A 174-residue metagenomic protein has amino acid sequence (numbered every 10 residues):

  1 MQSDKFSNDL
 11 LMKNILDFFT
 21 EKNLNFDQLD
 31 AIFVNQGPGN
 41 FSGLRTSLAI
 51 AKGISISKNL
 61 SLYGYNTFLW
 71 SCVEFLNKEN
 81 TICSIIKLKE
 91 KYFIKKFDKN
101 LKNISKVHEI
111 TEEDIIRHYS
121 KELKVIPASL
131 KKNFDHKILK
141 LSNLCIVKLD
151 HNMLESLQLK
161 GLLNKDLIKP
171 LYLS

Functional and structural regions predicted by a protein language model:
M1-Q36, E109, P127: N-terminal beta-alpha supersecondary unit
S7, S42-R45, L173-S174: Generic, ordered loop/turn and secondary-structure boundary motif
I15, I50-I54, C72: Buried hydrophobic packing segments
F18-E21, S57, K160: Change "in soluble alpha/beta enzymes" to "in soluble alpha/beta proteins
N23, S55, V73-L76: N-terminal cationic-hydrophobic initiation segments that often serve targeting/anchoring roles
A31-T67: DPxDG-like acidic metal-binding loop motif
Y63-S174: Oxyanion-binding and handling regions
